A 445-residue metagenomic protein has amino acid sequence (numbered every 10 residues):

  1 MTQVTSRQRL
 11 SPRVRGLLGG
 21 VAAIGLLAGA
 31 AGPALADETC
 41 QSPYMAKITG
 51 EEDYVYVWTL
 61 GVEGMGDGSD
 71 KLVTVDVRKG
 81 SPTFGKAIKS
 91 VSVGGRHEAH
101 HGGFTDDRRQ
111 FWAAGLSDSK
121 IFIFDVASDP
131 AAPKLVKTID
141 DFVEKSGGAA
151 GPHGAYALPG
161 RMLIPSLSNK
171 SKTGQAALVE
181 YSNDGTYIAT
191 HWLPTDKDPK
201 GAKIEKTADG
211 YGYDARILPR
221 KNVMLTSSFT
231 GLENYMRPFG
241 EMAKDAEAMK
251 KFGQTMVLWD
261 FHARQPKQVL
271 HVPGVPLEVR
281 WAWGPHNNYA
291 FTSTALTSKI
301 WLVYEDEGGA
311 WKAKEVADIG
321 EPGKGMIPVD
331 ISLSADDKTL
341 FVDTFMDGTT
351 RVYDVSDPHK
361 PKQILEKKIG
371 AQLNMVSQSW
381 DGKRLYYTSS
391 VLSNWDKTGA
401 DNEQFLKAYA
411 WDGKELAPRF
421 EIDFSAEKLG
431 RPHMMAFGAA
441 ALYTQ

Functional and structural regions predicted by a protein language model:
D37-R78, T83-L116: Beta-strand-rich domains and repeat architectures in extracellular enzymes and scaffolds, especially beta-propellers
T39-A46, D67, G94-D106, E144-R161 (+5 more regions): Beta-rich, blade/repeat-based domains predominating in secreted/periplasmic proteins but also intracellular
Y44, G50-D67, I164-Q175, S227-K251 (+1 more regions): Short, conserved, GDST-rich strand-edge loop motifs in beta-rich repeat architectures
V75-T83, I123-P133, E180-I188, F261-A263 (+3 more regions): Short loop/turn segments immediately following beta-strands, especially the blade-tip and inter-blade linker loops
F84-G154: Blade-loop segments of beta-propeller domains
A87-V93, K134-K145, Y187-E205, Q265-L270 (+3 more regions): A short beta-strand motif characteristic of beta-propeller blades
T105, E205-R351: Beta-propeller domains
V126-P219: Asp-box/WD-like beta-propeller blade repeats and closely related beta-sheet repeat scaffolds
